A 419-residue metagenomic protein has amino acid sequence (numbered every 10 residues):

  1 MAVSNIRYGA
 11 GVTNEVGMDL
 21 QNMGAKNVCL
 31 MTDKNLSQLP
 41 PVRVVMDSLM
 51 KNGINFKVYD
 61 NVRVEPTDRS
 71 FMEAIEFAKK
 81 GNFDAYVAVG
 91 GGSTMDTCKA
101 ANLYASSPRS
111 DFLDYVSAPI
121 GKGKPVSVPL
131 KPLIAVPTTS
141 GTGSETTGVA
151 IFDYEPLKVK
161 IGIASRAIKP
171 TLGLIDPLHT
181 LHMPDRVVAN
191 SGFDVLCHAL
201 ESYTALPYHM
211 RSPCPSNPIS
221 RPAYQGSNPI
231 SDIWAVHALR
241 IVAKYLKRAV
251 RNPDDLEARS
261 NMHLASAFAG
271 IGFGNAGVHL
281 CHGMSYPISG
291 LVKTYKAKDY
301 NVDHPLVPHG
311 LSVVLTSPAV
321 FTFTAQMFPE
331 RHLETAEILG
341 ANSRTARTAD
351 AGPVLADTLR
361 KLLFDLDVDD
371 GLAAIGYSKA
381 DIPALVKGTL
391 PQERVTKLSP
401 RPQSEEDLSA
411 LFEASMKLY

Functional and structural regions predicted by a protein language model:
M1-A85, L372: ATP/NTP phosphate-donor binding region
T13-V16, Q38-P41, D68-F71, S93-K99 (+2 more regions): Short glycine/serine/threonine-rich phosphate/pyrophosphate-binding segments that cradle anionic phosphate groups
V44-V45, E73-I75, T94-P108, T146-T147 (+1 more regions): Short Gly/Thr/Asp-enriched flexible loops that form oxyanion-binding sites at enzyme active sites
S107-A223, M327, L333-E334: A glycine/threonine-rich phosphate-anchoring loop and its flanking beta-alpha core in nucleotide/phosphate-binding
L196-L200, R259-G270, S317, L359 (+3 more regions): Short alpha-helical scaffolding segments that buttress acidic/His motifs in well-ordered protein cores
Y208-T358: Active-site segments that bind and position negatively charged phosphate/pyrophosphate groups
H332, A336-Y419: C-terminal charged capping/lid subdomain of soluble metabolic enzymes
